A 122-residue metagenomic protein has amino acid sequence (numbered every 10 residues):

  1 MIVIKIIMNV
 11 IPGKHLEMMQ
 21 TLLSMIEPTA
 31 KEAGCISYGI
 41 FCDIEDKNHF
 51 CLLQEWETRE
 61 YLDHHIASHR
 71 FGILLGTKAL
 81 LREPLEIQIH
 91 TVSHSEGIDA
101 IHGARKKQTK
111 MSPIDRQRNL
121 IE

Functional and structural regions predicted by a protein language model:
M1-I2, L16-E17, A33-C35: Short, flexible segments with low predicted structural confidence
I2-M8, G39-I66, A104: Short, well-ordered beta-strand segments in beta-rich or mixed alpha/beta enzyme and ligand-binding folds
N9-E17: Short, surface-exposed ligand-recognition loops at beta-strand->loop->(often short) alpha-helix junctions that present
G13, K47, H69: Short alpha-helical
S24, A30-I36, E55-I89: An amphipathic, aromatic/His-enriched active-site/gating alpha helix that lines ligand/cofactor pockets
F41-D46, L75-E122: Glycine-rich beta-strand-turn "strand-cap" elements at beta-sheet edges
